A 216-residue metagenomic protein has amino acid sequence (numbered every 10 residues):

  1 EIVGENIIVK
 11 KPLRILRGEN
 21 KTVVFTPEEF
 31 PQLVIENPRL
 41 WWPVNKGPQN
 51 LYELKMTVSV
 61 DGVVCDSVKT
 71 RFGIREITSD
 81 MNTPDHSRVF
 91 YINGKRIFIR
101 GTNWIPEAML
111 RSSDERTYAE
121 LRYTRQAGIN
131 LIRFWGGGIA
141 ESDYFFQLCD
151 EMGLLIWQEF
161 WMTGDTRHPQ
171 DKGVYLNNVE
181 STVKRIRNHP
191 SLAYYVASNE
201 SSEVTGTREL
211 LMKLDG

Functional and structural regions predicted by a protein language model:
E1-W135, A140, E151: Secreted/periplasmic carbohydrate-active enzymes, especially glycoside hydrolases
M81-G216: Active-site mouth of glycoside hydrolases
